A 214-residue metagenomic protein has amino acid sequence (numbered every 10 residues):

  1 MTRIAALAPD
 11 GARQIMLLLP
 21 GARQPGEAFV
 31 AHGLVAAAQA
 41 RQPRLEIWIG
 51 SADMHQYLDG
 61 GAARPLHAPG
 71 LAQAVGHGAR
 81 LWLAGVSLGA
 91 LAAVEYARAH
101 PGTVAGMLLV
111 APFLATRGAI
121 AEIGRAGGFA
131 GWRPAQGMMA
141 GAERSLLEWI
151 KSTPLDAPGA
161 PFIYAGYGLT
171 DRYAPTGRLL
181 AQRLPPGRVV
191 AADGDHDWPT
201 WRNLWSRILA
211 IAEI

Functional and structural regions predicted by a protein language model:
M1-I214: Non-catalytic cap/lid and distal C-terminal segments of serine-dependent acyl enzymes
